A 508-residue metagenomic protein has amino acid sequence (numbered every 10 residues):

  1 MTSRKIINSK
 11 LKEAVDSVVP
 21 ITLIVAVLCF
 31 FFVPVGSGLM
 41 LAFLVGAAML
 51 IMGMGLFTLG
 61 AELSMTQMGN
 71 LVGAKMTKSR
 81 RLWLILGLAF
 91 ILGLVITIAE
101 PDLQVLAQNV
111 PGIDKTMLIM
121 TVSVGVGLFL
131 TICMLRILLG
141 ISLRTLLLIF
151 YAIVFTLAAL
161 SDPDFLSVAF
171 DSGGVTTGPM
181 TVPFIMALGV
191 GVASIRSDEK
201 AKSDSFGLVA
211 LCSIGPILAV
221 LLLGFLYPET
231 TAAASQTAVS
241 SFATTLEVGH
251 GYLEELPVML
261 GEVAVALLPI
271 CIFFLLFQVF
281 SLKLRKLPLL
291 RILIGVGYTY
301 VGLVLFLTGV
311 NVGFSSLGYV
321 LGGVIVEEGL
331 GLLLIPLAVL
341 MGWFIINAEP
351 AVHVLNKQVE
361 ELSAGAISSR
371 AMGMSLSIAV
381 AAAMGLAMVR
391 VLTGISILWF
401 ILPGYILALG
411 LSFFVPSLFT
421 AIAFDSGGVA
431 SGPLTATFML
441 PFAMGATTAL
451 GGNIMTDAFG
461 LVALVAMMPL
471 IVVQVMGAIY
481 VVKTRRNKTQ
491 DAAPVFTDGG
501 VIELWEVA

Functional and structural regions predicted by a protein language model:
M1-L59, K75, G173, M186 (+5 more regions): Signature of multi-pass transmembrane helix bundles
S17, F43-G55, G112-V124, D171-I185 (+5 more regions): Structural signature of hydrophobic alpha-helical transmembrane segments
I21-V25, G53, R81-A89, I149-L160 (+8 more regions): Small-residue-rich segments of transmembrane alpha-helices in multi-pass membrane proteins, especially helix faces
P34, T58-N70, L94-L106, P163-S167 (+2 more regions): Transmembrane alpha-helix boundary signature
L41-A42, G60, A107-I119, I137-A152 (+8 more regions): Transmembrane helix-loop boundary segments of multi-pass membrane transporters
G73-K75, L82-I153, G331-S412: Helix-loop-helix junctions within the multi-pass membrane cores of secondary transporters/permeases
L130, M134-G140, F165, V190-D204 (+4 more regions): Alpha-helical transmembrane segments
L160-V168, V220-P228, F306-G313, G385-L386 (+1 more regions): Hydrophobic alpha-helical transmembrane segments in multi-pass integral membrane proteins
